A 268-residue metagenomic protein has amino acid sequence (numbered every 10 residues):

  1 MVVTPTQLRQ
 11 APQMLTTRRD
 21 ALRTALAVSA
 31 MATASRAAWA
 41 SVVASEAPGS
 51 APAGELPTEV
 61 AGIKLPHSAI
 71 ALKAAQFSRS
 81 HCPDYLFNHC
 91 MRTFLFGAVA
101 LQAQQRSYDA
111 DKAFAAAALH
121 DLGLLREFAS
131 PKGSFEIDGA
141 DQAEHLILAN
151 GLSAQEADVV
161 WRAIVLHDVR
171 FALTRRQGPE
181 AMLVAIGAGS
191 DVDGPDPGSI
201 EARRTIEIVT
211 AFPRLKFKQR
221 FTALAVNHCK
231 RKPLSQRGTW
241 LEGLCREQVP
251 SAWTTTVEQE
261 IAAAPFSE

Functional and structural regions predicted by a protein language model:
M1-T17: N-terminal secretory signal peptides
M14-D20, A30-A53: N-terminal twin-arginine translocation
L26-A27, E46-L56, H81-F87, M91-R106 (+2 more regions): Divalent metal-dependent phosphate-bond-processing catalytic cores, especially two-metal-ion Mg2+/Mn2+ enzymes that act
G54-A75: Short alpha-helical hairpin
R79-D84, L124-P131: A short glycine/serine-rich beta->alpha loop
S107-K112, G151-A163: Acidic/histidine metal-binding catalytic segments
D111-A129, G139, A163-R170: His-Asp-centered metal-binding catalytic motifs of divalent-metal-dependent phosphohydrolases/nucleases
S134-A149: An active-site-proximal "capping" alpha-helix that borders the catalytic cofactor pocket
